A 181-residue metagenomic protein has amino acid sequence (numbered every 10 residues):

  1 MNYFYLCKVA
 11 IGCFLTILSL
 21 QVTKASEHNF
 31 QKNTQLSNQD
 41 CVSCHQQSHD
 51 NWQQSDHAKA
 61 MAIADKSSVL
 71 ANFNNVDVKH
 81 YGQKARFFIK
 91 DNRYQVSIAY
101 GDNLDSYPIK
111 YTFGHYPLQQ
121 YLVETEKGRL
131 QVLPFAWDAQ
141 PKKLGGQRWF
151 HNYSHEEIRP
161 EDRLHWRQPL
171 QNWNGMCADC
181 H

Functional and structural regions predicted by a protein language model:
M1-I11: Bacterial N-terminal signal peptides that target proteins for export
L6, F73, H80-G82, Y116-L118 (+1 more regions): Short beta-strand-initiation
A10-S19: Bacterial N-terminal signal peptides
T23-S37, H165-W166: Electrostatic cytochrome c docking/interface patches
N38-S48, W173-H181: The canonical Cys-X-X-Cys-His
V42, Q46-F87, Q95, A139-H155: Flexible linker/context regions in extracytoplasmic redox proteins
K90-H181: Extended surface/linker regions that mediate inter-domain or inter-protein docking in multi-component redox
